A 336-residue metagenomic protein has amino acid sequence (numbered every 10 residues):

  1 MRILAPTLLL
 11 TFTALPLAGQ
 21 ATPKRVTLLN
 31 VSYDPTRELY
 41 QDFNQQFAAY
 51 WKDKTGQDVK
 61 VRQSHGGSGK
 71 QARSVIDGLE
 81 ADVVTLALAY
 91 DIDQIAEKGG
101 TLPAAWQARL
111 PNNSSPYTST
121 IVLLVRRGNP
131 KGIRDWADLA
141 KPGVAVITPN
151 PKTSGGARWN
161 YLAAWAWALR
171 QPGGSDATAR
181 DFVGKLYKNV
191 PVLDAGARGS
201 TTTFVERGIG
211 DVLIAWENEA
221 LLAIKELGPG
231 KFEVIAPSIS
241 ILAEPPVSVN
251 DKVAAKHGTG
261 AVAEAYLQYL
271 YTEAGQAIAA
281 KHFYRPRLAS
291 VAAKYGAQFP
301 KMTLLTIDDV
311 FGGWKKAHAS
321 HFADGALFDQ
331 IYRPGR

Functional and structural regions predicted by a protein language model:
M1-T27: Short, low-complexity disordered leader/linker segments with a strong preference for bacterial N-terminal type II
T22-S154, G296, T303, Y332-R333: N-terminal segment of the mature folded domain
V31-Y33, V125-R127, A145-P172, Y187-V190 (+1 more regions): Short beta-strand->loop
P35-L39, F43, Q71, E80 (+10 more regions): Stable alpha-helical elements in mature extracytoplasmic
N44-D53, I76-E80, A89, A96-G100 (+10 more regions): Sec-exported extracytoplasmic/periplasmic mature domains
G128-R134, T153, A166-G174, V253-A261: Short helix-loop capping/hinge motifs at secondary-structure junctions, enriched in acidic/polar residues
Q171-S238: Ligand-binding pocket segment of bilobal, Venus flytrap-like solute-binding proteins
A254-R336: Extracellular/periplasmic juxtamembrane helices and adjacent flexible linkers that interface with membrane partners
